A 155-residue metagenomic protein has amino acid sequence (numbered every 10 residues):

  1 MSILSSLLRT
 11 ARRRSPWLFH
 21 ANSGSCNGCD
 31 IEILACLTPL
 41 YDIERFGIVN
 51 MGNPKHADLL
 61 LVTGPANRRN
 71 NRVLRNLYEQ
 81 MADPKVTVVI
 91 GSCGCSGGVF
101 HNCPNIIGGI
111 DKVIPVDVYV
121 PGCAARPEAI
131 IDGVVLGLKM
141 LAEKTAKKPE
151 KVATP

Functional and structural regions predicted by a protein language model:
M1-P155: Iron-sulfur-associated redox domains of electron-transfer enzymes in respiratory and anaerobic energy metabolism
